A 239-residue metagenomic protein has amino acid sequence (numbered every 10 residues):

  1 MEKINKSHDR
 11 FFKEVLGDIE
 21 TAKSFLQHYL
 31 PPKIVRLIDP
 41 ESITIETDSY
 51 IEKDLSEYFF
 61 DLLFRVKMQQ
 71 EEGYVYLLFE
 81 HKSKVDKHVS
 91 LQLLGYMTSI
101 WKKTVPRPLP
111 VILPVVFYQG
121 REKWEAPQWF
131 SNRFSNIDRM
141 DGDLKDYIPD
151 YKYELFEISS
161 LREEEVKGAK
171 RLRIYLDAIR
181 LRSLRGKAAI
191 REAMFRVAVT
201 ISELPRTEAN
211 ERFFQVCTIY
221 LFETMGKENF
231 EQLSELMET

Functional and structural regions predicted by a protein language model:
M1-T239: Elongated, amphipathic alpha-helical interaction scaffolds
